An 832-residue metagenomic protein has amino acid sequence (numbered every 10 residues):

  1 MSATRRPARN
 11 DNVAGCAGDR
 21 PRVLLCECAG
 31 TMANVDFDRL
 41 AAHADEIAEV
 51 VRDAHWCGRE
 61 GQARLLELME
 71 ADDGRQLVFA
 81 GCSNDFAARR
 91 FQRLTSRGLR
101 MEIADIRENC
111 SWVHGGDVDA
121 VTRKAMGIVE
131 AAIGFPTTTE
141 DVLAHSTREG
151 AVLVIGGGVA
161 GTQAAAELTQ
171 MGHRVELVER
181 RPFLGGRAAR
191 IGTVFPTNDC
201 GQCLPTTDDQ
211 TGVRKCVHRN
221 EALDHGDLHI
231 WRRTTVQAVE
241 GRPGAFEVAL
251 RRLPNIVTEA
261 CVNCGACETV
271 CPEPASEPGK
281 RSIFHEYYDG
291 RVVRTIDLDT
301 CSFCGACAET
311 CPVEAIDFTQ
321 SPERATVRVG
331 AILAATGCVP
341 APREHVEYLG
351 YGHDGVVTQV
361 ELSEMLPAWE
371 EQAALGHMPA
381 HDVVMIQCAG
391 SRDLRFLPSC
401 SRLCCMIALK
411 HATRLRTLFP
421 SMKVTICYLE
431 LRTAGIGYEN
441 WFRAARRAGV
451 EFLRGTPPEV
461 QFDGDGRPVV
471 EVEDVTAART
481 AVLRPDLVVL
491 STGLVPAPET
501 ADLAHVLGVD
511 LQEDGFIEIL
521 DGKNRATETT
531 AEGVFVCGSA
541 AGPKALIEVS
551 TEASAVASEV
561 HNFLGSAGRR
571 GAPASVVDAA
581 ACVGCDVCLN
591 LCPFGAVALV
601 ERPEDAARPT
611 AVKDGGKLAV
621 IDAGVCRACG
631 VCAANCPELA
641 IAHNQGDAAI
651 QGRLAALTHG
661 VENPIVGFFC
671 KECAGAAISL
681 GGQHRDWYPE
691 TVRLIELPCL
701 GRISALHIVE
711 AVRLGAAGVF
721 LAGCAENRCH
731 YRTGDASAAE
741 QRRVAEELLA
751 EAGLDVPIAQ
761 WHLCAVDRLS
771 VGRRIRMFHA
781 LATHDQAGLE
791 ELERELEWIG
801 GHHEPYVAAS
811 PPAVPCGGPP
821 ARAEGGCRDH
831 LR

Functional and structural regions predicted by a protein language model:
S2-P664, C673-A677, W687-L700, S704-A705 (+4 more regions): Residues forming the flavin
G157, V450-G455, C764-P815, P819: C-terminal functional segments of enzyme domains
C670: Active-site core of glycosidic bond-cleaving carbohydrate-active enzymes
G681-Q683: Short, surface-exposed acidic-centric catalytic microdomains
A711: Glycine-rich ThDP/TPP pyrophosphate-binding loop and its adjacent helix/strand module within ThDP-dependent enzymes
